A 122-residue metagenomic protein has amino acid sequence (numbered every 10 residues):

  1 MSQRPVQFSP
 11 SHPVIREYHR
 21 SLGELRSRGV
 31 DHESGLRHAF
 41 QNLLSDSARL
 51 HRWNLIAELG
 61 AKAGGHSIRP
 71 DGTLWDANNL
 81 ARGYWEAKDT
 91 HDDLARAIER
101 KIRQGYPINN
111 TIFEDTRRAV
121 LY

Functional and structural regions predicted by a protein language model:
M1-Y122: Nucleic acid-processing catalytic cores of prokaryotic defense/repair systems
